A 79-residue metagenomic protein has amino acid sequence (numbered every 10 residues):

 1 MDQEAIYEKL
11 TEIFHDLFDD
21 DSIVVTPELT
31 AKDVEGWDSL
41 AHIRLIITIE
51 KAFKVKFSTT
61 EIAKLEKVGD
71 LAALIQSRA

Functional and structural regions predicted by a protein language model:
D2-G36, L40-A79: Phosphopantetheine-dependent thiolation modules in NRPS/PKS and related acyl-activating systems
